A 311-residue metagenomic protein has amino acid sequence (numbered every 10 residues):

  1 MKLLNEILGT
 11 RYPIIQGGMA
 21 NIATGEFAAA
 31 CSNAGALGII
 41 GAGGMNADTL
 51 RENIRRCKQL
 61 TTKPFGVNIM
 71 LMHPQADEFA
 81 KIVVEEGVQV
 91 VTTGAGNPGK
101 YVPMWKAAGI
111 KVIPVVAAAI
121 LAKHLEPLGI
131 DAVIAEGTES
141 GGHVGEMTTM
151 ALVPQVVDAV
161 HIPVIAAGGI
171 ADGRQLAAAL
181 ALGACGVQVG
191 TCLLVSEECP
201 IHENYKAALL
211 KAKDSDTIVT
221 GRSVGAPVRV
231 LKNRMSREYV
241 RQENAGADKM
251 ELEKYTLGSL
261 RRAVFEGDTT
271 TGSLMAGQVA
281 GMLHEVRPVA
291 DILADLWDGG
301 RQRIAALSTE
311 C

Functional and structural regions predicted by a protein language model:
M1-P163: Active-site entrance/lid segments in N-terminal catalytic domains of soluble metabolic enzymes
I22, I170-A171: Residue-level detector of alpha-helix initiation sites
A151-I165, A171-C311: Conserved active-site-proximal phosphate/metal-binding subdomains
